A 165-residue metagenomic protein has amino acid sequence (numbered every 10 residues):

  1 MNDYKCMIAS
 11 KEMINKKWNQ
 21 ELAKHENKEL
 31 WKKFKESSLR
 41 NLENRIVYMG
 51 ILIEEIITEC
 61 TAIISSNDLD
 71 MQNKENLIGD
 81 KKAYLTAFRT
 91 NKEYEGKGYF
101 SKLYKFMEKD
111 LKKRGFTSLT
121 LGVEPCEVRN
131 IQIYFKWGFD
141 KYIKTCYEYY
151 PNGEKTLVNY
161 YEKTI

Functional and structural regions predicted by a protein language model:
M1-K16, Q20, I165: Conserved N-terminal entry element of GNAT/NAT acetyltransferase domains
K24-I53: Active-site rim helix/loop that mediates acceptor-substrate recognition in acyltransferases
L39-G50, T58-E59, N67-D68, Y84: A short helix-loop-beta-strand connector motif used in the catalytic cores of GNAT acetyltransferases and, in some
C60-A87, E148-G153: Conserved acyl-donor/pantetheine-binding loop and adjacent beta-alpha core of acyl/acetyltransferases and related
T90, G96-K109, K136: Conserved acetyl-CoA-binding loop-helix of GNAT-fold acetyltransferases
L111-G122: Conserved GNAT acetyl-CoA-binding A-motif
L121-I131, Y147-G153: Conserved beta-strand-loop-alpha-helix junction that forms the acyl-donor binding cleft
Y134-K144: Conserved acetyl-CoA-binding loop of GNAT-fold acetyltransferases
